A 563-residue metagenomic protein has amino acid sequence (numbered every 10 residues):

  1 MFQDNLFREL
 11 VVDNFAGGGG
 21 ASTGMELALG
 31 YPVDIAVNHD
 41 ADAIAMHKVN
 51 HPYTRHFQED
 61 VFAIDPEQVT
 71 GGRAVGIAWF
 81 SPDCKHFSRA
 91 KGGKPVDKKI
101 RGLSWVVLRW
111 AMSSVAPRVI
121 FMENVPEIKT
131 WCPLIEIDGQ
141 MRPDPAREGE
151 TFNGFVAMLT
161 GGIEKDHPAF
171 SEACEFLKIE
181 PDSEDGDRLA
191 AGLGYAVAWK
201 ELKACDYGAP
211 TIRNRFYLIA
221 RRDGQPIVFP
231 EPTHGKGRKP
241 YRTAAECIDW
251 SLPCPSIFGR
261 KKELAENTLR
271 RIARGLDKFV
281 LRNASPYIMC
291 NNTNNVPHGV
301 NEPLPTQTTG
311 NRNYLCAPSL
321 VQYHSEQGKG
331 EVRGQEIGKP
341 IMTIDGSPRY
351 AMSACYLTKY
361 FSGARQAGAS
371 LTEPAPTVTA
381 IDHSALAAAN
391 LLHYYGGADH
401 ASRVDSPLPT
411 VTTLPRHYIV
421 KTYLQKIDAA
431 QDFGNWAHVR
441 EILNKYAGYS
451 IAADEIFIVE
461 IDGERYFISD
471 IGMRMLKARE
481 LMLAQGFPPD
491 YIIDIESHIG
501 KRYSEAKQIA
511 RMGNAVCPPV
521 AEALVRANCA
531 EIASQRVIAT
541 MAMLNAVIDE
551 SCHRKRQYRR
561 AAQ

Functional and structural regions predicted by a protein language model:
M1-N153, A157: Core alpha/beta nucleotide-donor-binding catalytic domains of modification enzymes
F2-Q3, R270-Q563: C-terminal target-recognition/interaction regions appended to catalytic cores
G30-P32, P52, A74, A116 (+5 more regions): Short loop/turn motifs at secondary-structure junctions
V69-G71, G208-T211, A367: Short glycine-biased active-site loop of nucleotidyltransferases that positions the nucleotide triphosphate and helps
F80, M158, P210-V228, Q307-T309 (+3 more regions): Conserved beta strand-loop-helix elements of the APE1-like EEP
D83-H86, P126-E127, A204-Y207, D223-Q225 (+4 more regions): Short, solvent-exposed loop/turn segments at secondary-structure junctions
I100-R222: Conserved Class I SAM-dependent methyltransferase catalytic core
D206-K278: Flexible, glycine-/basic-rich loop-and-beta segments that form/coincide with the SAM-dependent methyltransferase
